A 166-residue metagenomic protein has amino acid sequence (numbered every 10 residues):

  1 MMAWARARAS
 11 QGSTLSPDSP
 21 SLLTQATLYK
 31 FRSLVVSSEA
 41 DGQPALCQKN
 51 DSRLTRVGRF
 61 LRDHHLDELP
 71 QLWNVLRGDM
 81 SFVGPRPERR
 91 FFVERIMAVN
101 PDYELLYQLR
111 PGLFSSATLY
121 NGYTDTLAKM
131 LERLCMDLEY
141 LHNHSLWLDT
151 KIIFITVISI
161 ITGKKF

Functional and structural regions predicted by a protein language model:
M1-F166: Conserved small/aromatic sequence motifs within transmembrane helices
